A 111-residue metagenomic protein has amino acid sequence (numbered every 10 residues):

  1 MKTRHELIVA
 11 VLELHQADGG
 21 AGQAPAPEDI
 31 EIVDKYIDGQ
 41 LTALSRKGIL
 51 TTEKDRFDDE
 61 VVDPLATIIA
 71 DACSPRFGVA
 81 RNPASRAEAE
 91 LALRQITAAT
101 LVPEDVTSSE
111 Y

Functional and structural regions predicted by a protein language model:
M1-D58, E88, L101, V106 (+1 more regions): Conserved short "hinge" loops at termini or chain/domain junctions
Q16, S45, S74-P75, R94: Residue-level marker of positions within ordered structural domains that often coincide with functionally constrained
I37-D38, A66, Q95: Alpha-helix boundary/capping detector
D59, P64, I96-A99: Surface-exposed, low-hydrophobicity beta-strand/loop segments enriched in small/polar/acidic residues
D63-F77: Short, hydrophobic/amphipathic alpha-helical patches that form generic packing surfaces within helical domains
P75-V79, E88-R94, A99: Surface-exposed molecular-recognition determinants
S85: Short His-centered aromatic/hydrophobic patch
